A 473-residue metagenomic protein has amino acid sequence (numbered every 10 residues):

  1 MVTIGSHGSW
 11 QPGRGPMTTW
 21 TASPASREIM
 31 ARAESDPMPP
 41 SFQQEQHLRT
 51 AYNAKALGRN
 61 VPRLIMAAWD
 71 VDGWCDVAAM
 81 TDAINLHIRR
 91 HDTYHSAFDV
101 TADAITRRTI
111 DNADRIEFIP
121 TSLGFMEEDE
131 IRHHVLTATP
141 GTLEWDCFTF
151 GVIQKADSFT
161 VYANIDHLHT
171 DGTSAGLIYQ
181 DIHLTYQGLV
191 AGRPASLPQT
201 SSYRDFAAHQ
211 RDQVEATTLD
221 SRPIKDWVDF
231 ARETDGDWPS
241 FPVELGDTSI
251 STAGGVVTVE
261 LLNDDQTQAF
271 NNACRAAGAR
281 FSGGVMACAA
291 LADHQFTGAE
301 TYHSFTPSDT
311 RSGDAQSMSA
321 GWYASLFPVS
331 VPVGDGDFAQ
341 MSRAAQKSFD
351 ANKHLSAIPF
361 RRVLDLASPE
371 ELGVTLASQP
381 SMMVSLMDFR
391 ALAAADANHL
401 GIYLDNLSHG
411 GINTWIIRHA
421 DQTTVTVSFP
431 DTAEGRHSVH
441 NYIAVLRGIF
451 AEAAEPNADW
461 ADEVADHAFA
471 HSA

Functional and structural regions predicted by a protein language model:
M1-A56, T81-G124, D146, T200-G255 (+2 more regions): Short amphipathic alpha-helices and their capping loops
M1-T50, A54-R63, D293-I358, L372-A453 (+1 more regions): Acyl-thioester-dependent acyl-group transfer interface
V2-P12, L123-M126, T142-E144, F148-D205 (+1 more regions): Active-site-proximal acidic secondary-structure segment that organizes catalysis
P24-P37, R59-A79, L143-A163, G246-R311 (+3 more regions): Gly/Ser/Thr-rich phosphate-binding loops and adjoining beta-strand/alpha-helix segments that form adenosine-phosphate
V77-I88, L136, Y179, H183 (+8 more regions): Short amphipathic alpha-helical segments
A97, Y186-S201, V228-P239, S438-A473: A short N-terminal helical cap/helix-turn-helix that marks the beginning of AMP-binding/adenylate-forming
F98-V100, V152-A156, I416-A420: Short, low-complexity Ser/Thr-rich regulatory SLiMs
